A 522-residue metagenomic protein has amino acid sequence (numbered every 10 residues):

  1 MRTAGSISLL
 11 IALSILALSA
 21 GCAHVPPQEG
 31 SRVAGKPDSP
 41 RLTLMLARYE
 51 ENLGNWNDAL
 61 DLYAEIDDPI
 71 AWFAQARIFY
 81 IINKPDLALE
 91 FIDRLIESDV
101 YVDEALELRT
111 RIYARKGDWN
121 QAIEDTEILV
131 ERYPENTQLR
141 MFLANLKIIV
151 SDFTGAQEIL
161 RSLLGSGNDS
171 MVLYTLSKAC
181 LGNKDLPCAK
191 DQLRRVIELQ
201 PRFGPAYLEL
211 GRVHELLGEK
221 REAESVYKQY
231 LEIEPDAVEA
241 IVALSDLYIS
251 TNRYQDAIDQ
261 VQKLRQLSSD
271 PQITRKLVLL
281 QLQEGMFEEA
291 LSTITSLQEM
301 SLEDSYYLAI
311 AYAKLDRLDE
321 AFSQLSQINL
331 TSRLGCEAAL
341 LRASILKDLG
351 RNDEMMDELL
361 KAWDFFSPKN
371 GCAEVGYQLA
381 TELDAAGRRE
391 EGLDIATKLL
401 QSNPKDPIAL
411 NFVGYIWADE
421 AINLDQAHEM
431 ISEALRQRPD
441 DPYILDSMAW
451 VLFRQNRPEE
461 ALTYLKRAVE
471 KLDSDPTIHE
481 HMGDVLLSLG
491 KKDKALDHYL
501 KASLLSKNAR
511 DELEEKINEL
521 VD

Functional and structural regions predicted by a protein language model:
M1-L9: Bacterial N-terminal signal peptides that target proteins for export
L9-I15: Hydrophobic helical h-region of N-terminal Sec-dependent signal peptides in bacterial secretory/periplasmic proteins
L18-G21: C-terminal motif of bacterial Sec signal peptides marking the signal peptidase cleavage site
A23-D522: Alpha-solenoid helical repeat scaffolds
